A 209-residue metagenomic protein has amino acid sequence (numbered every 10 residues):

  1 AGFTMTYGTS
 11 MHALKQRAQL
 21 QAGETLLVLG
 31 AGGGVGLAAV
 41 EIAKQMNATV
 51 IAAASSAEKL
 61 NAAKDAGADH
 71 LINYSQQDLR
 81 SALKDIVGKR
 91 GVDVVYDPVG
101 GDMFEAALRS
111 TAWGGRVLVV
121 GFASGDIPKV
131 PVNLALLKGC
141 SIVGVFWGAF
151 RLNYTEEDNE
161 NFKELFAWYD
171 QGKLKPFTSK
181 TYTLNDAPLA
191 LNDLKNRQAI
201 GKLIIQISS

Functional and structural regions predicted by a protein language model:
A1-Q77: Mid-domain Rossmann-like dinucleotide-binding core that forms the NAD(H)/NADP(H) cofactor-binding site
A22-E24, V92, G114: Phosphate-coordination loops involved in phosphoryl transfer and adenosine-cofactor binding
L27, D93-Y96, L118: N-terminal Rossmann-like NAD(P) cofactor-binding module of classical short-chain dehydrogenase/reductase
A31, V99, F122: NAD(P)H cofactor-binding loop motif with strongest signal on the N-terminal glycine-rich segment
D78-K89: Short amphipathic alpha-helix with an adjacent loop that forms part of the alpha/beta core around
D102-L174, I207-S209: Glycine-rich phosphate-binding loop and adjacent beta-alpha segment of Rossmann(oid) nucleotide-cofactor-binding
F166, K173-K180, P188-S209: C-terminal capping/lid region of NAD(P)-dependent oxidoreductase domains
